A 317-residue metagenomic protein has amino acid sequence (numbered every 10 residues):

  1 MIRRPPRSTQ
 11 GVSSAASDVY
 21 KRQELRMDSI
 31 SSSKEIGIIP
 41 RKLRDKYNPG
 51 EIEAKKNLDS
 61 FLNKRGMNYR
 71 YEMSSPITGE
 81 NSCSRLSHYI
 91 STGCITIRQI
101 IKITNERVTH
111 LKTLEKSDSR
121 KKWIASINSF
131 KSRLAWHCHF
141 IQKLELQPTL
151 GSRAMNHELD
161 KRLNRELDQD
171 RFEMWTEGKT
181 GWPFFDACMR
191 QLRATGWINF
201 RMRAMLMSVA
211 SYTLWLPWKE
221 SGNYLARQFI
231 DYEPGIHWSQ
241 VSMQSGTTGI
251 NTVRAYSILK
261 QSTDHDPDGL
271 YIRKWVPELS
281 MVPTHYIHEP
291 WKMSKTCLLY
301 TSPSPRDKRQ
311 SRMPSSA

Functional and structural regions predicted by a protein language model:
M1-A16, Y20, Y300-A317: Single conserved hydrophobic/aromatic residue that forms the stacking wall/gate of nucleotide- or nucleobase-binding
R3, S14-S17, K112, R190-Q191 (+1 more regions): Trp/Phe/Arg-rich N-terminal binding region typifying the photolyase-homology
S14-E158, D266, L270-S302: Glycine/tryptophan-enriched, flexible segments
S84-S87, S129, D170-M174, P183-R193 (+3 more regions): Contiguous, well-ordered alpha-helical segments that form the cores/surfaces of helical PPI scaffolds
N105, H139, E145, R190-R193 (+5 more regions): Hydrophobic alpha-helix feature that most strongly marks membrane-spanning transmembrane helices and their immediate
S132-W136, F140-A194, I198, M205: A contiguous catalytic/ligand-binding core that recognizes phosphate-bearing ligands
G151, H157-L163, A204-G249: Active/binding-pocket-proximal capping segment
L225-L299: C-terminal, helix-dominated tail/subdomain
